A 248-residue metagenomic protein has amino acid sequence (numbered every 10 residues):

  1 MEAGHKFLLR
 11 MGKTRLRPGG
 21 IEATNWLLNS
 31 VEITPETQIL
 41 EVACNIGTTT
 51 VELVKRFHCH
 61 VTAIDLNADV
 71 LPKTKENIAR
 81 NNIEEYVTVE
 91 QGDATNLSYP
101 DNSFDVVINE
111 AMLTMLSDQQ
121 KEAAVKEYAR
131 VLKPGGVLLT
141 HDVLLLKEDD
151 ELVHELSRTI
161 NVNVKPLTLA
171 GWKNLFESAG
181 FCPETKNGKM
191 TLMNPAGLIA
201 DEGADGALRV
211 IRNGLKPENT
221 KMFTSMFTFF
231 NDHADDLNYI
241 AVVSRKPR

Functional and structural regions predicted by a protein language model:
G4-G19: Class I SAM-dependent methyltransferase Rossmann-like catalytic core, especially the SAM/SAH-binding loop
M11, V143-N163: Short, glycine-/aromatic-enriched active-site segment of Class I SAM-dependent methyltransferases
R17-T37: Conserved alpha-helix/loop element of class I SAM-dependent methyltransferases that forms part of the SAM/SAH-binding
L40, I46-N96: Class I SAM-dependent methyltransferase SAM/SAH-binding core
T95-V107: A short acidic, Gly/Pro-enriched loop at the edge of an enzyme's catalytic core that lines a small-molecule cofactor
E122-V137: A short glycine-rich, Lys/Arg-flanked "PGG" loop and its adjoining helix->strand segment in the class I
V164-G180: Short alpha-helix
T185-R248: Conserved Class I S-adenosyl-L-methionine
